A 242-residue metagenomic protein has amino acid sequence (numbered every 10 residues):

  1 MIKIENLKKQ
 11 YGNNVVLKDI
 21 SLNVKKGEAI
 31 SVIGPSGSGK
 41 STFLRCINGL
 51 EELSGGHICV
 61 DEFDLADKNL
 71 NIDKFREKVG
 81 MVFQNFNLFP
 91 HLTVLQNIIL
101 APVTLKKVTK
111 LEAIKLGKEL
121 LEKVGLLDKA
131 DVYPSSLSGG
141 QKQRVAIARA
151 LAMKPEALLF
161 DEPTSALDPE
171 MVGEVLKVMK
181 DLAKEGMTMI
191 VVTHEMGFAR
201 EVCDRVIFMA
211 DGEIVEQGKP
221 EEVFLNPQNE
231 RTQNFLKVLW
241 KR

Functional and structural regions predicted by a protein language model:
M1-P220: ABC family nucleotide-binding domain
A210, Q217, E221-R242: C-terminal boundary and immediately downstream tail of ABC-type ATPase nucleotide-binding domains
